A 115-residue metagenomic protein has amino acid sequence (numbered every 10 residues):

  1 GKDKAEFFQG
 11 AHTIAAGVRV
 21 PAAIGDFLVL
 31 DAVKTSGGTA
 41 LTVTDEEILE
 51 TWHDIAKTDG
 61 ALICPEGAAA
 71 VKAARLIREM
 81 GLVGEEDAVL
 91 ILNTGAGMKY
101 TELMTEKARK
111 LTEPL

Functional and structural regions predicted by a protein language model:
G1-L62, E106-L115: Active-site/ligand-binding loops adjacent to catalytic centers
E6-Q9, A69-L115: Phosphate-binding loop/pocket of nucleotide- and phosphate-handling active sites
A22, T44-D45, P65-G67, N93-T94 (+1 more regions): Active-site proximal loops enriched in glycine and acidic residues that flank catalytic Cys/His/Asp and coordinate
T51-A69, A73, I77-M80: C-terminal hydrophobic structural anchor segments that stabilize assembly/packing rather than catalytic chemistry
